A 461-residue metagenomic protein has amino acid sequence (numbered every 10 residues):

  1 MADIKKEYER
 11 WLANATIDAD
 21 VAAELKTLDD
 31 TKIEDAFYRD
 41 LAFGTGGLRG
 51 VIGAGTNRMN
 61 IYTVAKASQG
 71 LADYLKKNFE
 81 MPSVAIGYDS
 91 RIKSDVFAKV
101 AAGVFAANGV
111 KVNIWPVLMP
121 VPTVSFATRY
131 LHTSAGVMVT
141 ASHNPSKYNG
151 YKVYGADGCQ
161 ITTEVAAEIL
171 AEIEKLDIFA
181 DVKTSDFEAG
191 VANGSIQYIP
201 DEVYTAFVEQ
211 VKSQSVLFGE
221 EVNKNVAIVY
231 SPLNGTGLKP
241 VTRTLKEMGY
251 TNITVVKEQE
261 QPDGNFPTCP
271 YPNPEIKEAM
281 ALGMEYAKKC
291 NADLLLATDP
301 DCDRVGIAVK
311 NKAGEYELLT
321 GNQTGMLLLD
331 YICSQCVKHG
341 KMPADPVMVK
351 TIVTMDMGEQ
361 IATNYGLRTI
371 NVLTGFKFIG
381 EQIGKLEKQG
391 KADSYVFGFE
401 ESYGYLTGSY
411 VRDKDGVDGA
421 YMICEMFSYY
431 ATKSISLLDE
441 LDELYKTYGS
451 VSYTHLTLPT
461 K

Functional and structural regions predicted by a protein language model:
E9-A101, Q197-N225, T236: An N-terminal, well-structured beta->alpha segment
K32-F37, L41, N149-A281, E285-A287: Gly/Ser/Thr-enriched, mixed-charge loops and adjacent short helices that form phosphate/oxyanion-binding elements
L41-N57, P232-P240, F399-Y403, Y410-V417: Conserved phosphate/anionic-ligand binding catalytic regions in large, soluble enzymes, centered on
A85-Y148, T251-G306: N-terminal small/polar loop signature for handling phosphorylated ligands or for N-terminal nucleophile
D95-V100, S125-R129, K147-V153, K239-T244 (+5 more regions): Short acidic, glycine/serine/threonine-rich loops at helix termini
Y154-K183, N322-D345, K350-G358, S428: Glycine-rich phosphate-binding loop plus the immediately following alpha-helix
K288, A292-L294, E315-E317, Q335 (+2 more regions): Phosphate-binding and adjacent anionic-ligand microenvironments
